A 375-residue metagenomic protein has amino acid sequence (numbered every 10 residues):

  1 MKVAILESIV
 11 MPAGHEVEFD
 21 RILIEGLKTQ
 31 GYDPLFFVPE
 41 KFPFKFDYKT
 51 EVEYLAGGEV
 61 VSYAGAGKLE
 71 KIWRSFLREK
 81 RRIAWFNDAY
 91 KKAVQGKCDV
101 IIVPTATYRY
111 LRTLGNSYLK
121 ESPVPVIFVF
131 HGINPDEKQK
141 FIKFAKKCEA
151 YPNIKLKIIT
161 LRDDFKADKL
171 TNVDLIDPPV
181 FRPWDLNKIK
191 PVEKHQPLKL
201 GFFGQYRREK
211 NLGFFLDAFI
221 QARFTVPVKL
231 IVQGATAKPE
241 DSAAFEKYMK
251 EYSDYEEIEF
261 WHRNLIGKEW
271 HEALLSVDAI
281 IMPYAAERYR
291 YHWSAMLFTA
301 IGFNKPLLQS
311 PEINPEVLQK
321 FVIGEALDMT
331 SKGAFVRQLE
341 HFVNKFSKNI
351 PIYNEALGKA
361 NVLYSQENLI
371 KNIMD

Functional and structural regions predicted by a protein language model:
M1-G14, T105-A106, G201-F202, I281: Nucleotide-activated donor-dependent transferases that construct or modify glycoconjugates
E7-R21, F44, R207-K210: A short, glycine/small-residue-rich beta-strand->loop->alpha-helix junction that serves as a flexible
G14-H15, M329-D375: A charged, aromatic-enriched C-terminal amphipathic alpha-helix characteristic of glycosyltransferases across folds
T29-R78, Y108, A235-D241: N-terminal strand-loop element at the rim of the active site of nucleotide-sugar-dependent glycosyltransferases
P191-K210, L216-R223, L230-I231: Conserved donor-binding/catalytic core segment of Leloir-type glycosyltransferases
K229-F245, R263: Glycosyltransferase donor-sugar binding loop
A243-H271: Nucleotide-activated donor-binding/catalytic signature segment of Leloir-type glycosyltransferases, i.e., the conserved
M282-F298, S310-E312, E316-V317: Nucleotide-sugar-dependent
